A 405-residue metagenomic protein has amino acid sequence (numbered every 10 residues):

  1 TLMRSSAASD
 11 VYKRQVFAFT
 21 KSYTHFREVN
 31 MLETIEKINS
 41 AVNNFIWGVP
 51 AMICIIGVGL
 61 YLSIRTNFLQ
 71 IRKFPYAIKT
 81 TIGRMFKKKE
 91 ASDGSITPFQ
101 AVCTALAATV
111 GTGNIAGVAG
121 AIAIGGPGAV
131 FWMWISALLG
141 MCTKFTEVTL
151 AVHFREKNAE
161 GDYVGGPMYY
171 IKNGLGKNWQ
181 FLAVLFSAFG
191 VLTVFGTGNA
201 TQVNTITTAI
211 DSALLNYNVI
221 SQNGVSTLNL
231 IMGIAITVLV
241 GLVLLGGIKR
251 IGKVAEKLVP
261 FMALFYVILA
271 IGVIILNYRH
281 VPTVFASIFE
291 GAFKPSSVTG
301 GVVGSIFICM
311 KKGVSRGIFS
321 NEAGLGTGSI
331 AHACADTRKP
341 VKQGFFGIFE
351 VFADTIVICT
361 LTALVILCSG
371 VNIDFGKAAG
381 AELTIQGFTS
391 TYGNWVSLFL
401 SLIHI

Functional and structural regions predicted by a protein language model:
T1-Q15, I403-H404: Single conserved hydrophobic/aromatic residue that forms the stacking wall/gate of nucleotide- or nucleobase-binding
Y23, M31-T112, I122-A129, G140: N-terminal alpha-helical transmembrane segments of multi-pass membrane transport and channel/translocase proteins
C54, V58-Y61, R65-I78, V203-I210 (+1 more regions): Membrane-interface loop-to-helix entry segments
L62-S63, S136-G161, M168, K172-N204 (+3 more regions): Helix-loop-helix module between adjacent transmembrane segments
F68-I96, G120-V130, W134, C142-K177 (+1 more regions): Flexible loop linkers connecting adjacent transmembrane helices in multi-pass alpha-helical membrane transporters
K89-I124, L150-G174, L185-V191, V303-F352: Alpha-helical membrane segments and immediately flanking helix-loop junctions that form or couple to the substrate/ion
L139-E147, G233-I248, V259-R279, S315-R316 (+1 more regions): Selective recognition of specific alpha-helical transmembrane segments in multi-pass small-molecule
E147-A159, I271-S287, V298-G301, C334-T337 (+1 more regions): Extracellular/periplasmic helix-exit of transmembrane alpha-helices
